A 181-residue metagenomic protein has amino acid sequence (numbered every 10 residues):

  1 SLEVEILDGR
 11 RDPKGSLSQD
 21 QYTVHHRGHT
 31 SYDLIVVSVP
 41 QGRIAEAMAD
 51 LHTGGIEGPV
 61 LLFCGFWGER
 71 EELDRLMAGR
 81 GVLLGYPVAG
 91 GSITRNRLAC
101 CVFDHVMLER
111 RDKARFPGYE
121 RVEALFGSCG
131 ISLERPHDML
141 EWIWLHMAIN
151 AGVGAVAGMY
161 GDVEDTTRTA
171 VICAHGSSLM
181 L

Functional and structural regions predicted by a protein language model:
S1, Q41, V60-F63, Y86-G91 (+2 more regions): Long, contiguous hydrophobic alpha-helical segments, chiefly transmembrane helices and signal peptides
S1-G15: Glycine-rich phosphate-binding loop and adjoining beta1-alpha1-beta2 segment of Rossmann-like nucleotide-binding folds
L2-I6, H26-H29, R75-L83, S132-E141: Short, mixed-charge, low-aromatic patches
R11-L98: Rossmann-like NAD(P)(H) cofactor-binding subdomain of soluble oxidoreductases
G54, G79-G81, A99-L181: Internal alpha-helical scaffold of NAD(P)-dependent oxidoreductase catalytic cores
